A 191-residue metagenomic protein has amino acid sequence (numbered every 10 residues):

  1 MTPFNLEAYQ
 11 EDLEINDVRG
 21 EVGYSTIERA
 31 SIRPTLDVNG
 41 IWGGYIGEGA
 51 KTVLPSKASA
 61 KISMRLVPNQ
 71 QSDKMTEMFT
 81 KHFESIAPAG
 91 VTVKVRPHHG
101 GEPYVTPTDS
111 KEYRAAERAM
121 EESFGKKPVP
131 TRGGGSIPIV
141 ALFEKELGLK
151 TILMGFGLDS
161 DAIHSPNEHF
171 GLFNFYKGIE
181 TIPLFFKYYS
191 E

Functional and structural regions predicted by a protein language model:
M1-K57, P68-M78, I86, G90-E191: An extended, acidic, His-containing surface patch that forms the Zn2+-binding/catalytic region of metallohydrolases
K61-R65: Residue-level recognition of well-ordered beta-strand positions that form the cores of beta-sheet-rich folds across
